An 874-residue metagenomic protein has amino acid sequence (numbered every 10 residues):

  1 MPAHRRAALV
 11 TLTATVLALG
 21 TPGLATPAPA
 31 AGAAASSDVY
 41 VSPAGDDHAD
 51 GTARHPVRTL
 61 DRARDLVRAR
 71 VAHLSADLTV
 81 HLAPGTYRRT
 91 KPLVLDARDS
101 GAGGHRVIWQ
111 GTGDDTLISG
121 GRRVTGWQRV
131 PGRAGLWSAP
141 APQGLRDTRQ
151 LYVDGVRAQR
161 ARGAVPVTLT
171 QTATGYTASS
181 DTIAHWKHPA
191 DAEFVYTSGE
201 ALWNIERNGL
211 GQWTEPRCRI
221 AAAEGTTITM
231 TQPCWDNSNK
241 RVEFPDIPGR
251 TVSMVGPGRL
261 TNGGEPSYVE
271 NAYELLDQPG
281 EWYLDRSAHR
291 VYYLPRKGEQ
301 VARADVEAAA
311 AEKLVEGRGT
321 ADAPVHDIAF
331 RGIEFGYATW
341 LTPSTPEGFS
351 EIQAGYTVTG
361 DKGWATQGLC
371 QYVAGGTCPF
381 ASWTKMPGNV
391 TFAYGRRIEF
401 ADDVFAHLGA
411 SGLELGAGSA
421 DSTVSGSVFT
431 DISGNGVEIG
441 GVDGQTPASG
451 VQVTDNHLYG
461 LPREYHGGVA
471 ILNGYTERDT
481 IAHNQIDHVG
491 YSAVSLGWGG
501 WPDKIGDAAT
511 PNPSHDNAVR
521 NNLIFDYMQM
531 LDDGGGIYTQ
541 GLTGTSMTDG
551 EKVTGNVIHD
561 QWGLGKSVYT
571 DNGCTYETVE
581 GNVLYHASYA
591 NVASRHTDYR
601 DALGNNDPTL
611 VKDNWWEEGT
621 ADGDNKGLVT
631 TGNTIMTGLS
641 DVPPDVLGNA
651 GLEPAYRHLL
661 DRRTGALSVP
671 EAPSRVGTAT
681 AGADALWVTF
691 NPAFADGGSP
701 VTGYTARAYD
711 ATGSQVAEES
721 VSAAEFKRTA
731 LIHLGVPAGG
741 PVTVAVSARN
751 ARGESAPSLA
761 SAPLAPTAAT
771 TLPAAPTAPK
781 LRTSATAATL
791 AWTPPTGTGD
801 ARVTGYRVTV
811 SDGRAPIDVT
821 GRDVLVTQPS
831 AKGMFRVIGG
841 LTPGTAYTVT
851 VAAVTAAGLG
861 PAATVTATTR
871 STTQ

Functional and structural regions predicted by a protein language model:
M1-A33: Secretory targeting and sorting signals
Y40-Y394, E399, A508: Extracellular polysaccharide-degrading/modifying enzymes targeting complex plant/algal/animal polysaccharides
K91-P92, E312, T339-T345, P387 (+11 more regions): Short glycine/acidic-rich loop motifs that flank beta-strands on beta-rich extracellular proteins
L151, Q159, G163-V165, L341 (+1 more regions): Extracellular beta-rich repeat passengers
H326-Y337, G376-C378, R396-A410, S419-G434 (+8 more regions): Right-handed parallel beta-helix
A666-P700, A738, G753-A801, P843 (+1 more regions): Pro/Thr/Ser/Gly-rich low-complexity, intrinsically disordered linker/stalk tracts
T705-G739, R807-T842: Recognizes extended acidic, P/S/T-rich segments that occur within or adjacent to Ig-like beta-sandwich modules
H733-S755, I838-A857: Beta-strand-rich modules
